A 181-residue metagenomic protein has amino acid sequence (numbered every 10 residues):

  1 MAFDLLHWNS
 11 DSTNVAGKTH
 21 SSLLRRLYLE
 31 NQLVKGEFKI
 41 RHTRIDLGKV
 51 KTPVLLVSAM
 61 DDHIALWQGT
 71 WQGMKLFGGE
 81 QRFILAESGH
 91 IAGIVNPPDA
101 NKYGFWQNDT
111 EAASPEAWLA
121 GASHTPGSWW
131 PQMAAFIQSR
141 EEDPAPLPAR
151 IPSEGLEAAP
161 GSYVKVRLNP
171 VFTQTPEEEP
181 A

Functional and structural regions predicted by a protein language model:
M1-G48, T52, H124-A181: Alpha/beta-hydrolase
K49-V54, L76-E80: Short, proline-enriched alpha-helix->beta-strand connector loops that line the catalytic pocket of alpha/beta-hydrolase
L56-S58, D62: Short beta-strand/loop motif that positions the catalytic acidic residue of the alpha/beta-hydrolase fold
L66-L76, E87: Short alpha-helix in the alpha/beta-hydrolase fold that links the catalytic acid
Q68, I94-P97, P144-A145: Short conserved micro-motifs at the rims of enzyme active sites and ligand-binding pockets
Q81-L85: Short hydrophobic alpha-helical runs that function as membrane-insertion/retention elements
A86-F105, D109-E111, E116-A117, A134 (+1 more regions): Histidine-bearing beta->alpha loop at or near hydrolase active sites
A117-H124: Eukaryotic regulatory linkers and domain-edge "caps" enriched in S/T/P and acidic residues that sit
